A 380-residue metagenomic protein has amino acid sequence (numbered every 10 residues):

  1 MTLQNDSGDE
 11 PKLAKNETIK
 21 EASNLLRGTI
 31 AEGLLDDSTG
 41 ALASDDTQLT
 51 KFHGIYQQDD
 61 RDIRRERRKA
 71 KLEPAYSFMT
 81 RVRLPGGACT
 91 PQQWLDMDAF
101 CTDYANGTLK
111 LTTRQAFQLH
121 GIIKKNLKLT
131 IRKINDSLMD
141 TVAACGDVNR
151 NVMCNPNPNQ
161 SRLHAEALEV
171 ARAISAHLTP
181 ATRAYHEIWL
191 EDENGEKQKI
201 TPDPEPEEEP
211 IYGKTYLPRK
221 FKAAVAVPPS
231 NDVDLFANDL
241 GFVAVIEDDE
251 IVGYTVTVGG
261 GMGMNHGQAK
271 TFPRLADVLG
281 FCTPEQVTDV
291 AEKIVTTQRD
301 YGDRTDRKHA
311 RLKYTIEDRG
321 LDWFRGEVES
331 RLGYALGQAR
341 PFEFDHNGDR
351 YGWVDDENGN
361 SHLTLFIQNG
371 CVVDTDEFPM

Functional and structural regions predicted by a protein language model:
M1-M380: Peripheral terminal and linker regions in Fe-S/redox and tRNA-modifying enzymes
